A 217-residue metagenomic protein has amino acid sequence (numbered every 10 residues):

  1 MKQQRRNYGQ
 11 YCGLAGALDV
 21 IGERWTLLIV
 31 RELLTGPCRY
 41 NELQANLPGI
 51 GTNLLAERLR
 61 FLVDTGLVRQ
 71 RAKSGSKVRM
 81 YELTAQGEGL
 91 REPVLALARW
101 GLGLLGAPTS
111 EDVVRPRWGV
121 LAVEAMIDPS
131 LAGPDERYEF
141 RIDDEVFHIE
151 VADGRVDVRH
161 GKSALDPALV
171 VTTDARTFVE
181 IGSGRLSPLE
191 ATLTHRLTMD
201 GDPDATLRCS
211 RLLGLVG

Functional and structural regions predicted by a protein language model:
M1-A17: Short, Lys/Arg-enriched N-terminal segment that forms or immediately precedes the first helix of a structured domain
C12-G51: N-terminal helix-turn-helix DNA-binding core of bacterial DNA-binding proteins
L59-R60: Short, hydrophobic-biased segments on the C-terminal half of alpha helices that form "recognition helices"
V63-E82: Beta-hairpin "wing" of winged helix-turn-helix
E82, Q86-R155, P203-G217: Acidic, aliphatic-rich amphipathic alpha-helical segments
E150-D153, R159-P167: Non-DNA-binding regulatory cores of transcription-related proteins, predominantly C-terminal effector-binding
A164-G217: C-terminal interaction segments
